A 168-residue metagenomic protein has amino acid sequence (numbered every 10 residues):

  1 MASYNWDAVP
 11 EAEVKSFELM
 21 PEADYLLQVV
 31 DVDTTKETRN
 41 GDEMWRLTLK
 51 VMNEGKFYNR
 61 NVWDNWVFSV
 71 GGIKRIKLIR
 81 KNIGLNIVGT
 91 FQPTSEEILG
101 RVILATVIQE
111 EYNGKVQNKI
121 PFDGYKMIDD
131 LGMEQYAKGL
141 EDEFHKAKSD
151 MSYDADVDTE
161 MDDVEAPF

Functional and structural regions predicted by a protein language model:
M1-F168: Short beta-rich binding modules
